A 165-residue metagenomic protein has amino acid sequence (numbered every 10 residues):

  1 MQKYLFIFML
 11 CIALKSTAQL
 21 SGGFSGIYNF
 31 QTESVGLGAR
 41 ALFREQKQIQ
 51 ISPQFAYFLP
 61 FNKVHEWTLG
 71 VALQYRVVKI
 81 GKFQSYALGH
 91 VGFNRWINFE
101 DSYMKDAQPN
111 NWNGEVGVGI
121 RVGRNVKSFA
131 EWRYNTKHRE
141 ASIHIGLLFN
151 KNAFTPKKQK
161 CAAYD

Functional and structural regions predicted by a protein language model:
M1-K3, L20: N-terminal hydrophobic targeting signals that begin at the initiator methionine
Y4-L14: Sec-dependent N-terminal signal peptides
S16-P60, H144, L148-F154, C161-D165: Short glycine/proline- and aromatic-enriched beta-strand/turn motifs that initiate or cap beta-hairpins
L20, E33-L37, K63-L69, F83 (+2 more regions): Residues that define the transmembrane beta-barrel architecture of outer-membrane proteins
F24-Y28, L37-F43, V71-Y75, G89-F93 (+3 more regions): Residues on the lipid-exposed face of transmembrane beta-strands in outer-membrane beta-barrel proteins
S25-G26, Y57-L59, E100-K105, E131-W132: Extracellular loop and loop/strand-boundary signature of outer-membrane beta-barrel proteins
L42-S102, V122-R124: Gram-negative (and chloroplast) outer-membrane scaffold detector with strong preference for beta-barrel transmembrane
R121-D165: Predominantly the C-terminal beta-signal and adjacent terminal strand-loop region of outer-membrane beta-barrel
